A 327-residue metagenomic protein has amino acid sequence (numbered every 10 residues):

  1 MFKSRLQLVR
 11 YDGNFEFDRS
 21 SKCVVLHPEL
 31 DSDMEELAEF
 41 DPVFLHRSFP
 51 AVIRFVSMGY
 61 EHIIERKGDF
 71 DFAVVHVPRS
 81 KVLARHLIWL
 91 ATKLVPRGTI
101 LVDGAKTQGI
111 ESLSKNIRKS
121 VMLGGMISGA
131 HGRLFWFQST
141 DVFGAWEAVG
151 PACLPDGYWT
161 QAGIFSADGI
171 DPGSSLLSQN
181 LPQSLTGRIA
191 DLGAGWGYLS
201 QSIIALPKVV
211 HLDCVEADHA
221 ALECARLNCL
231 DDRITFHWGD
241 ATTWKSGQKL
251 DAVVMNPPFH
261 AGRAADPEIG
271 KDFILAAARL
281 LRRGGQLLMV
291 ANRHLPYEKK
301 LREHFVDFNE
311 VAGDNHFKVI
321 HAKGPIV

Functional and structural regions predicted by a protein language model:
M1-V56, P172-M255: Conserved SAM/SAH cofactor-binding pocket of Class I
R47, A105, E216-A220, I269 (+1 more regions): Short beta->alpha hinge that forms the Motif I/post-I loop of the SAM-binding pocket
E61-F70, W238-W244: Short acidic low-complexity segments
F72-K81, L192-W196, L250-R263, A277: Conserved proline-anchored active-site loop of SAM-dependent methyltransferases that bridges a beta-strand
R85-G98, K271-R283: A short glycine-rich, Lys/Arg-flanked "PGG" loop and its adjoining helix->strand segment in the class I
R97-K106, G284-A291: Conserved beta-strand signature within the Rossmann-like core of class I S-adenosyl-L-methionine
S120-C153, N292-V327: Class I S-adenosyl-L-methionine
S128-R188: SAM-dependent Rossmann-like transferase core, predominantly class I methyltransferases with a strong bias toward
